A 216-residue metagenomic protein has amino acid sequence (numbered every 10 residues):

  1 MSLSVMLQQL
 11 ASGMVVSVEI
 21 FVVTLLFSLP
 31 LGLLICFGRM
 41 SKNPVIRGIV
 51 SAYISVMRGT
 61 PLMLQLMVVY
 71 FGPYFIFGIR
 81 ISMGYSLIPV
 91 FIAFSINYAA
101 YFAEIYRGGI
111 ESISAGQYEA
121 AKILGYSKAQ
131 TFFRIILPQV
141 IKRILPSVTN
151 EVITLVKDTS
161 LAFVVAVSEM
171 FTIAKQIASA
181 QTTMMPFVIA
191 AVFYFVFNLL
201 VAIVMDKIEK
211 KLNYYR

Functional and structural regions predicted by a protein language model:
M1-R216: Transmembrane alpha-helices and adjacent helix-loop boundaries
